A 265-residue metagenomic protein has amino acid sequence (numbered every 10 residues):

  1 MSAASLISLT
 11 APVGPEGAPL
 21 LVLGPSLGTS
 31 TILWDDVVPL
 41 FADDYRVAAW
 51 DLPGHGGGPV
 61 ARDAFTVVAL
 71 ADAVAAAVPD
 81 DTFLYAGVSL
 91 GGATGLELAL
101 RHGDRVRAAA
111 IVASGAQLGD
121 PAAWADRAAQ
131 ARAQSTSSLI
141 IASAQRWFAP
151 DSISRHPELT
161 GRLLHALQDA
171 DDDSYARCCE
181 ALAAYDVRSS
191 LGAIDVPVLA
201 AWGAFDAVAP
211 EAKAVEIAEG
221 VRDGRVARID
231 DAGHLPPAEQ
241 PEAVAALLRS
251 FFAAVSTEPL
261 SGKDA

Functional and structural regions predicted by a protein language model:
S2, I32-P39, Y45-A86, A246 (+1 more regions): Active-site loop/oxyanion-hole signature of alpha/beta-hydrolase fold enzymes
P25-T29, S89: Active-site glycine-rich loops that stabilize anionic/oxyanionic intermediates across multiple enzyme folds
G87, G91, G95: Gly/Ala-rich beta-loop-alpha elbow adjacent to hydrolase catalytic centers
L96-R101, R105-I141, W147: Flexible "cap/lid" loop of the alpha/beta hydrolase fold
G119-A123, Q134-G192: Conserved alpha/beta-hydrolase catalytic His-Asp/Glu region
I194, A200-W202, D206: Short beta-strand/loop motif that positions the catalytic acidic residue of the alpha/beta-hydrolase fold
A207-K213: Conserved alpha/beta-hydrolase "acid-adjacent" motif
G224-A265: Catalytic active-site module of serine/aspartate enzymes centered on a nucleophile-bearing elbow/loop
